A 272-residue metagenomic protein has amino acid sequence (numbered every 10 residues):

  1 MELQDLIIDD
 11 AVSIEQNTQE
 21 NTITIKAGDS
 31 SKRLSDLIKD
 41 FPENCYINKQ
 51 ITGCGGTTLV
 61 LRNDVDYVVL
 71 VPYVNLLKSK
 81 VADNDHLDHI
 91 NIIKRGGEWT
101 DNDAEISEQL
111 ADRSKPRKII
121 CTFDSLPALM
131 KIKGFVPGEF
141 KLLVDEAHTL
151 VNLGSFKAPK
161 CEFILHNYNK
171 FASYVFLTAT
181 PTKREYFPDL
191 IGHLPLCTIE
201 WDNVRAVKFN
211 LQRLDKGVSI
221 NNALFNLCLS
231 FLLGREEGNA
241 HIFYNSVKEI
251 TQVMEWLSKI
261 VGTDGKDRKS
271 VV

Functional and structural regions predicted by a protein language model:
D9-P42: Pre-Walker A adenine-sensing motif
P42-L61: Walker A/P-loop
G56-G97, K183, S246-T251: Conserved Walker A/P-loop ATP-binding site and its immediately adjacent core in helicase/helicase-like ATPase domains
D66-L77, I120-T122, S230-I260: Conserved strand-helix element at the start of the C-terminal RecA-like helicase core
L87-K131: Inter-Walker segment of RecA-like/P-loop motor cores
D124, G134-H166, S173: SF2 helicase catalytic motif II
P181-F231: Interdomain hinge/linker at the junction between the two RecA-like core domains of SF2 helicases
V271: Conserved small/polar residues in nucleotide/adenosyl-binding loops
